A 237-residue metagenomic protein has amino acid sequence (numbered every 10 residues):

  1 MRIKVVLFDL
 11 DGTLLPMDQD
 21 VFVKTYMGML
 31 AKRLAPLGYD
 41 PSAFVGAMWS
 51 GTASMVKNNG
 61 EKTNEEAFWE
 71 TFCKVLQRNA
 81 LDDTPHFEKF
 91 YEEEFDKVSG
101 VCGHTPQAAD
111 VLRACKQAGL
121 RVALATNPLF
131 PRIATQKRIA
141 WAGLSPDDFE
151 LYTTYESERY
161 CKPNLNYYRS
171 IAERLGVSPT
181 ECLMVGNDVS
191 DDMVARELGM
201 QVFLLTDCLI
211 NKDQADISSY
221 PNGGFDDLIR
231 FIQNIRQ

Functional and structural regions predicted by a protein language model:
M1-A47: Active-site neighborhood of HAD-like aspartate-dependent phosphohydrolases
M1-V6, A109, R113-A114, L129 (+1 more regions): Asp-based, Mg2+/Mn2+-dependent phosphohydrolase catalytic module
L14-P16, S54-M55, T126-F130, S157-E158: Short histidine/acidic/glycine/proline-rich micro-motifs that form metal- and phosphate-coordinating active-site loops
D18-V21, N59-G60, D216-I217: Short, solvent-exposed loop/turn segments at secondary-structure boundaries
V23-A31, M48-T52, W69, E88-F95 (+1 more regions): Hydrophobic alpha-helical core bundles mediating ligand binding, dimerization, or RNAP-core interactions
S42-E92: A metal-dependent, Asp-based hydrolase signature
T63-A67, T84-P85, E92-A123: Short, acidic loop-to-helix structural element flanking the phosphoryl-transfer center in phosphate-processing enzymes
V98-C102, P131, R159: Short, flexible loop segments at the rims of nucleotide/cofactor-binding pockets, characterized by
